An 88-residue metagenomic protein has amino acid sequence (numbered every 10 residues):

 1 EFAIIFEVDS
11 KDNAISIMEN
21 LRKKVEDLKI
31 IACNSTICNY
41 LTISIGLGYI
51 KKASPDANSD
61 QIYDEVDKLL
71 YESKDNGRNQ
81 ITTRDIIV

Functional and structural regions predicted by a protein language model:
A3-K51, T83: GGDEF/GGEEF active-site signature
K11, I15-E19, I50-T82, V88: Catalytic-core segments of nucleotide cyclases and related cyclic-nucleotide turnover enzymes
